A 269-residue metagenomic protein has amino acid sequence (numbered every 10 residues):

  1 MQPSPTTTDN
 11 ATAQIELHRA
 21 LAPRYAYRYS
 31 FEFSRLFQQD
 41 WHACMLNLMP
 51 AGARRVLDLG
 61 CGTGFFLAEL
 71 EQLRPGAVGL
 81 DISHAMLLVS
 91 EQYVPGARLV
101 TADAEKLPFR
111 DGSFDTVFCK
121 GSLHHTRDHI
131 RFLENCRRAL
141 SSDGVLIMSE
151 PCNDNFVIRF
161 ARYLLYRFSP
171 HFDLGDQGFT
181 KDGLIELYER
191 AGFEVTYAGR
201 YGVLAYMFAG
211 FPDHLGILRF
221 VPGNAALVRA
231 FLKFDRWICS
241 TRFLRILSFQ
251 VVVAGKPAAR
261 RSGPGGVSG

Functional and structural regions predicted by a protein language model:
Q2-A51, F65, E69: Conserved class I S-adenosyl-L-methionine
A53-G62: Conserved class I S-adenosyl-L-methionine
T63-K106: Class I SAM-dependent methyltransferase SAM/SAH-binding core
F118: A conserved beta-strand element that flanks and buttresses the S-adenosyl-L-methionine
I130-S142: A short glycine-rich, Lys/Arg-flanked "PGG" loop and its adjoining helix->strand segment in the class I
I147-S169: Conserved class I S-adenosyl-L-methionine
L165, R200-G269: A C-terminal cap/extension of S-adenosyl-L-methionine-dependent methyltransferases that defines the acceptor-substrate
R167-G183: Acceptor-substrate binding/catalytic loop of class I
